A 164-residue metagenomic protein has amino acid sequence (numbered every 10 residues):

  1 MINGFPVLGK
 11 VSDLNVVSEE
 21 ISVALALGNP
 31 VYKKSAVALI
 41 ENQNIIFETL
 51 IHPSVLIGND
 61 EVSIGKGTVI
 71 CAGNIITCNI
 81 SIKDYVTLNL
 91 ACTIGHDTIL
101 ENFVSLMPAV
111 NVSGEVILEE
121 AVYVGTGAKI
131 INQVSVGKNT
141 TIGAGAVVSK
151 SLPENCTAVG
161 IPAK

Functional and structural regions predicted by a protein language model:
M1-L56: Phosphate-bearing ligand-interacting subdomains that bind or position ATP/ADP/UDP/GDP/NAD(P) or nucleotide-linked
N15, E61, V148-S149: Short secondary-structure boundary/capping segments
S18-E20, N44, G65, K83 (+3 more regions): A general structural motif
A24, L90, I99-N102, L106-K164: Glycine-rich hexapeptide-repeat left-handed beta-helix
A26-G28, A72, I161: Glycine-rich, N-terminal phosphate-binding loop of Rossmann-like dinucleotide-binding domains
V31-Y32, S63, V147: Short alpha-helical
V37-I94: Hydrophobic, well-structured mid-protein blocks that either form specific transmembrane helices
